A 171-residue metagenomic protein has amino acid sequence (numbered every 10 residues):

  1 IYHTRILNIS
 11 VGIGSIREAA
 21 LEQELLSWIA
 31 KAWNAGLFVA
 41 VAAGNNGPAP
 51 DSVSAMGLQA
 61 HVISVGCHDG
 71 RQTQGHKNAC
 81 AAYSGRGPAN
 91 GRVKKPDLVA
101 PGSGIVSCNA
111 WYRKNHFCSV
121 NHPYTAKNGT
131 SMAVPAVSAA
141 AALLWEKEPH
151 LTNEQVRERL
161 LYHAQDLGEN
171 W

Functional and structural regions predicted by a protein language model:
I1-H61, Q72, N90-V93, W111-V134: Substrate-binding/access-modulating region of protease and related hydrolase catalytic domains
I1-Y2, R86-G91, L143-L151: Flexible, small-residue-rich helix->loop connector segments that border functional cores
L7, A55, G102-W171: Hydrolase catalytic cores
F38-A40, S64-V65, V99, V106: Structural detector of well-ordered beta-strand residues that form the stable sheet scaffold of enzyme domains
S52, H61, A79, K94 (+2 more regions): Residues that flank catalytic or metal-binding motifs in active/ligand-binding sites
H68: Carbohydrate-associated surface elements
T73-C80: Short, charged, surface-exposed secondary-structure boundary motifs
A81-S107, W111-N115: Internal glycine-rich alpha/beta core junctions
